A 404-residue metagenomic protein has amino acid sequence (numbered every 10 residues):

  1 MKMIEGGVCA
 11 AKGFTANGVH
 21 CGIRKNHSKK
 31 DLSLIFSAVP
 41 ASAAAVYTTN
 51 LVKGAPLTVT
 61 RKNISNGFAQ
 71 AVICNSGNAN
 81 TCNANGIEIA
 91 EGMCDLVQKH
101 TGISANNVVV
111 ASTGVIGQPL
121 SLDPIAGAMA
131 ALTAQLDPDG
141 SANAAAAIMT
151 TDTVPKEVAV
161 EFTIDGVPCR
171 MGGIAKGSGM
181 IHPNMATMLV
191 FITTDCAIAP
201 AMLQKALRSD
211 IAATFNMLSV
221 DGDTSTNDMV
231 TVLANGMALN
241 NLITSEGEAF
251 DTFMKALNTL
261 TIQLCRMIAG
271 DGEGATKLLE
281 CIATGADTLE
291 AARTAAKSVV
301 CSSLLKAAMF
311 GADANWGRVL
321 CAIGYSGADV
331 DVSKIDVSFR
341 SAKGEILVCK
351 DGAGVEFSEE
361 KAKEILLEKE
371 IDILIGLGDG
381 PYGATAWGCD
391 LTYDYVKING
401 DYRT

Functional and structural regions predicted by a protein language model:
M1-E88, G92, Q98-T404: A structural signal for small-residue-enriched, beta-sheet-centric alpha/beta enzyme cores and oligomeric scaffold folds
